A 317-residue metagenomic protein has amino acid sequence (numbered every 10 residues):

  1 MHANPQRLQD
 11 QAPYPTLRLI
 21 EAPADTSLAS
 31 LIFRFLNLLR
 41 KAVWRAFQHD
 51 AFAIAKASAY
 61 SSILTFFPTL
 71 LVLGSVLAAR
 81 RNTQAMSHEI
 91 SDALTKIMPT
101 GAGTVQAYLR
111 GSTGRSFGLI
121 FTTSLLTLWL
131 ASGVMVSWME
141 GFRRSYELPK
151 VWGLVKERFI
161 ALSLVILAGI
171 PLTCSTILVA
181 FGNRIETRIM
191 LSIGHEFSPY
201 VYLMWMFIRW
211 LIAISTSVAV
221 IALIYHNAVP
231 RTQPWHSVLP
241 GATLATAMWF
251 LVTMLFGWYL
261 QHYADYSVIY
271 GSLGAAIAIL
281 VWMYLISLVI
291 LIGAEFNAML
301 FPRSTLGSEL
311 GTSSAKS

Functional and structural regions predicted by a protein language model:
M1-S317: Membrane-embedded alpha-helices and immediately adjacent juxtamembrane helical segments in alpha-helical membrane
